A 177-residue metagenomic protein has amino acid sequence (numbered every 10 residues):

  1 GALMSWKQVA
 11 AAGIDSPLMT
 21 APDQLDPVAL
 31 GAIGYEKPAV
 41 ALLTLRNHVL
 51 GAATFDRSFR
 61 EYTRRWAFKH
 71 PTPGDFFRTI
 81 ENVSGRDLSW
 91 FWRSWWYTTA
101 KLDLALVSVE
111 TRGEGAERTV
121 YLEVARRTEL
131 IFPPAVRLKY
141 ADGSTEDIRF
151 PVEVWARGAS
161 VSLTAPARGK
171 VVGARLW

Functional and structural regions predicted by a protein language model:
G1-A125, I131: Hydrophobic alpha-helical and helix-loop surface patches within well-folded domains that function as non-catalytic
L102-A105, T111-W177: Beta-strand-rich binding/interaction modules
